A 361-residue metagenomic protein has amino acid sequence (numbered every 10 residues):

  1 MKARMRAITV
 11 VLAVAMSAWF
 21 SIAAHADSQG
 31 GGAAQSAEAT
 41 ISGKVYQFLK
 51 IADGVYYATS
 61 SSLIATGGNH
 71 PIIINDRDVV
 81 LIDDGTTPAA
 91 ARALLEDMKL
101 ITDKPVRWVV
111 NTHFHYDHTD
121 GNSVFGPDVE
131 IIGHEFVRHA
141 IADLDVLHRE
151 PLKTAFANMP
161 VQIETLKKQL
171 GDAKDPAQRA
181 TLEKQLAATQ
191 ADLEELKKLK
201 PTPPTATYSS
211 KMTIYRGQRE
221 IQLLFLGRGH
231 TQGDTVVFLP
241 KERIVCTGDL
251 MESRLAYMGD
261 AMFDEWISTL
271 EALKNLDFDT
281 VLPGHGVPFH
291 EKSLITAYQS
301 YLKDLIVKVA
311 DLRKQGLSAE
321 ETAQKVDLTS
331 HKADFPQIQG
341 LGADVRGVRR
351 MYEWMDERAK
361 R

Functional and structural regions predicted by a protein language model:
M1-V11: Bacterial N-terminal signal peptides that target proteins for export
T9-S21: Bacterial N-terminal signal peptides
F48-D97, T235-T247: Conserved beta-strand hairpin/beta-sheet module of binuclear metal-dependent hydrolase folds, prominently
I82-D84, R107-H115, I132-E135, L226 (+2 more regions): Active-site neighborhood of phospho(di)ester-bond hydrolases with catalytic His/Asp-centered motifs
A90, E96-P204, T213, V307: Active-site HxH/HxHxD metal-binding segment of metal-dependent hydrolases
K197-L239: Core dinuclear metal-dependent hydrolase active-site scaffold
D264-L317, E321: Divalent-metal (often Zn2+) His-rich catalytic cores of metallo-beta-lactamase-fold enzymes
K314-R361: C-terminal regulatory/interaction regions
